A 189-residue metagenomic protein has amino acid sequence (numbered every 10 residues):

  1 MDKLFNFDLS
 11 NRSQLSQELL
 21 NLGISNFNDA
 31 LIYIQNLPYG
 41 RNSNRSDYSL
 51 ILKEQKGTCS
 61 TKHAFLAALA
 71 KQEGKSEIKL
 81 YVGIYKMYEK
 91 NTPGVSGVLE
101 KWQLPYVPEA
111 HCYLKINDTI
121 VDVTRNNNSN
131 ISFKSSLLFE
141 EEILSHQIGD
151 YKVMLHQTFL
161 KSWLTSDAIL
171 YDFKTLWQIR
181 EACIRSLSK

Functional and structural regions predicted by a protein language model:
M1-G57: Secondary-structure boundary elements
D2-S10, Q14-L22, Y39, I84-K189: His-Asp-centered catalytic microenvironments across diverse enzyme cores, prominently the transglutaminase-like
D29, F65-A68, E109: Short Gly/charged-rich anion-binding patches and loops
L31-P38, A68-Y81, Y171-T175: Short low-complexity stretches enriched in small and charged residues
D47, G83-I84: Residue-level "edge-of-site" marker
Q55-V82, L114: Cysteine-centered nucleophilic/redox motifs
